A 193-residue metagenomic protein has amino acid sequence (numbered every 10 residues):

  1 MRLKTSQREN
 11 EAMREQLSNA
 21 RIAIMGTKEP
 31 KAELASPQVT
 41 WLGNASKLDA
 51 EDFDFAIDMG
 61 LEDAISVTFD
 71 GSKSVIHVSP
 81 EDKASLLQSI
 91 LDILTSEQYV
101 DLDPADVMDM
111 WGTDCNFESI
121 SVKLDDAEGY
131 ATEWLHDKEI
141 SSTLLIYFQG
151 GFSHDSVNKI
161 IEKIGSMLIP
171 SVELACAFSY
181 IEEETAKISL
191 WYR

Functional and structural regions predicted by a protein language model:
M1-R193: Tubulin/FtsZ superfamily GTPase core signature
